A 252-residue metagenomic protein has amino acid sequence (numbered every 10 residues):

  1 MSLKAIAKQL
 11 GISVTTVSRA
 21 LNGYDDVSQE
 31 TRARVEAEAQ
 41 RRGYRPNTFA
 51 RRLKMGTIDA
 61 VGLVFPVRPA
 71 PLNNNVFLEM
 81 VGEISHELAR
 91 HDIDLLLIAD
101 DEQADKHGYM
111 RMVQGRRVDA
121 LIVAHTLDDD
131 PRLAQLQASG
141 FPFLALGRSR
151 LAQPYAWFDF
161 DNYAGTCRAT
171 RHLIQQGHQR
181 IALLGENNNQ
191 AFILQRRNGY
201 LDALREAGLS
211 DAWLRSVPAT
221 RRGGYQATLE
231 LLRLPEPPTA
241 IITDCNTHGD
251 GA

Functional and structural regions predicted by a protein language model:
M1-D59: N-terminal helix-turn-helix DNA-binding module of bacterial transcription factors
L3, V14, R32, A50 (+6 more regions): A general structural signal for well-ordered alpha-helical segments in protein cores
A5, R19, D119, D161-N162 (+1 more regions): Acidic active-site catalytic centers that drive phospho-/nucleotidyl reactions and related ester hydrolyses
Q9, R41, E83-H91, Q137-A145 (+1 more regions): Bacterial carbohydrate/catabolite-sensing allosteric modules
T16, M55-A70, H172, R180-N187: Short beta-strand segments enriched in small/hydrophobic residues
N22, T126, N246: Short glycine-/small-residue-rich Rossmann-like dinucleotide-binding loops
D26, E30, T48, R52 (+8 more regions): Residues at secondary-structure transition points
A60-R171, Q175, L231-R233: Alpha-helical recognition/docking segments in bacterial nutrient-uptake and carbohydrate-utilization systems
